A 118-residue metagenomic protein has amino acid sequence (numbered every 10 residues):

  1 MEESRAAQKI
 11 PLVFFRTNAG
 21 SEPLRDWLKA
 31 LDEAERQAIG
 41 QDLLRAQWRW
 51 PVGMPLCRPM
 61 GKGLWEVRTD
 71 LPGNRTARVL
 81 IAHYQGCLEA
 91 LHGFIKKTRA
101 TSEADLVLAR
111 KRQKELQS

Functional and structural regions predicted by a protein language model:
M1-T76, Y84-C87, I95-S118: Basic, Lys/Arg-enriched alpha-helical interface segments
L91: ATP-dependent carboxylate-activation loops
